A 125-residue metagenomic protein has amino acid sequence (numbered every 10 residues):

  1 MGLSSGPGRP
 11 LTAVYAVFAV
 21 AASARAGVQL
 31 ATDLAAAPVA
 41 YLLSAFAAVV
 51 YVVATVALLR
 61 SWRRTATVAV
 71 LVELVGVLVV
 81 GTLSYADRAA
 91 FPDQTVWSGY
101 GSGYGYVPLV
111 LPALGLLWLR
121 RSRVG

Functional and structural regions predicted by a protein language model:
M1-F18: Cytosolic juxtamembrane helix and N-cap/initiation of the first transmembrane helix
P7-L11, A26-A47: Transmembrane alpha-helix entry/boundary detector in multi-pass membrane proteins
A22-Q29, V72-R88: C-terminal TM-helix exit segments that contain a strictly Trp-centered aromatic cap at the helix terminus
A24-A35, V53-R60, L83: Membrane-helix exit/interface motif
V56-V77: Loop-to-transmembrane helix junctions at the membrane interface
T82-G101: Membrane-helix boundary connector in multi-pass membrane proteins
T95-L114: Individual transmembrane alpha-helices with interfacial aromatic-anchor signatures
W118-G125: Membrane-interface capping segments at transmembrane-helix boundaries
